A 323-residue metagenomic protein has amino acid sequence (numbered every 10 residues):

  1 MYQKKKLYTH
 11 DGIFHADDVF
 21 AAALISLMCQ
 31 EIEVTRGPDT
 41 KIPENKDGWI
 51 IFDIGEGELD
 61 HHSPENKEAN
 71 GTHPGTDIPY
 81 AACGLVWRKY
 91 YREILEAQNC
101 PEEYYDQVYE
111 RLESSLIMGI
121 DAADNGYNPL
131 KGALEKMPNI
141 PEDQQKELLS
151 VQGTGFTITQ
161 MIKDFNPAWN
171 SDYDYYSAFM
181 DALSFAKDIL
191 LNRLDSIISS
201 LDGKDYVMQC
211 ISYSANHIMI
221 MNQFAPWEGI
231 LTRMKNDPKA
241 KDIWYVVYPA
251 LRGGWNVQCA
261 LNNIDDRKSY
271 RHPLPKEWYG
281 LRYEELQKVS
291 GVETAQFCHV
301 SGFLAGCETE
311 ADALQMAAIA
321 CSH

Functional and structural regions predicted by a protein language model:
M1-P167, Y173, T232, N262-N263 (+1 more regions): Replace "Mg2+/Mn2+-dependent" with "divalent metal-dependent
Y127-N256, A260: Glycine-rich, Lys/Arg-enriched anion-binding loops that position phosphate/diphosphate groups for phosphoryl
V247-A250, R267-R271: Short amphipathic alpha-helix initiation/capping segments at coil-to-helix junctions
